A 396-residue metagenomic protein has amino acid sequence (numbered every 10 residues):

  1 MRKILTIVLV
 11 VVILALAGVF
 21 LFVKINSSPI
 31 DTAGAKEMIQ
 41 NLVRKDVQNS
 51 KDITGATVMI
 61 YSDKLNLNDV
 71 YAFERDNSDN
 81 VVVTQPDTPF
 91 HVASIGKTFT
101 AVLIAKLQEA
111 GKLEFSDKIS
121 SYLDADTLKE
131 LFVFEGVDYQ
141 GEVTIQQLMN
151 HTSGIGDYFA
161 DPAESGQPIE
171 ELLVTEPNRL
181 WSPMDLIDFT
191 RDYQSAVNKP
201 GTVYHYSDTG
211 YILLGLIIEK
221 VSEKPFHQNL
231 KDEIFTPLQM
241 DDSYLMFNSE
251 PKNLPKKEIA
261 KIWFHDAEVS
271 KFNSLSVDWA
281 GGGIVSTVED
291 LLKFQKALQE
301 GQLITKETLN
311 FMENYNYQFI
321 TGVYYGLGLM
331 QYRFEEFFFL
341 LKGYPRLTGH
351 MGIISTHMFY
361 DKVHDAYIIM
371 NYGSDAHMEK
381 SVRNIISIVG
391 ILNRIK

Functional and structural regions predicted by a protein language model:
R2-R75, S121, K231, V269-K396: Catalytic loop of the DD-peptidase/beta-lactamase superfamily, centered on the K-T-G motif and neighboring
K36, V82-T84, L103, Q194-S195 (+1 more regions): Short hydrophobic/aromatic segments of transmembrane alpha-helices and their interfaces
S50-T54, N80-Q147, N198-S207, W279-G282 (+2 more regions): Short active-site loop at a secondary-structure junction that contains or immediately precedes the catalytic residue(s)
I60, D126, T152: Residues that line or immediately flank small-molecule/substrate-binding pockets and catalytic motifs
V70, S78-D79, D157-A160: Short acidic/His/Gly/Ser-rich catalytic and metal-binding motifs that mark active-site loops of diverse hydrolases
R75-N77, S249: Flexible, surface-exposed loop regions and adjacent strand-edge segments of Gram-negative outer-membrane beta-barrel
L131-H350: Short, surface-exposed loop or secondary-structure junction motifs that flank catalytic or metal-binding residues
